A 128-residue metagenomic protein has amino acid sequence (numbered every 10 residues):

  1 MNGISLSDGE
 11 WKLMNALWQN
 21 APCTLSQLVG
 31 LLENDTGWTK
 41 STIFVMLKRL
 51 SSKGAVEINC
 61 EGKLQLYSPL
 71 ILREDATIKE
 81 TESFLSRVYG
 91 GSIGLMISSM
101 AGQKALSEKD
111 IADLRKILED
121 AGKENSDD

Functional and structural regions predicted by a protein language model:
G3-G9, E61-E80: Short, cationic-aromatic polyanion-contact patches
W11-N15, Q27, L95: Pre-recognition alpha-helix immediately N-terminal to the DNA-recognition helix within helix-turn-helix or winged-helix
C23-L31: Short acidic, hydrophobic short linear motifs in intrinsically disordered regions
G30-W38: Short helix-coil junctions and helix-kink-helix linkers
L47-K48: Short, hydrophobic-biased segments on the C-terminal half of alpha helices that form "recognition helices"
G54: Glycine-centered, phosphate/nucleic-acid-interacting loop/turn motifs that mediate DNA/RNA or nucleotide
I71-I97: Conserved segment of winged-helix/HTH DNA-binding domains
K79, G102-D128: C-terminal regulatory/oligomerization modules of transcriptional regulators
